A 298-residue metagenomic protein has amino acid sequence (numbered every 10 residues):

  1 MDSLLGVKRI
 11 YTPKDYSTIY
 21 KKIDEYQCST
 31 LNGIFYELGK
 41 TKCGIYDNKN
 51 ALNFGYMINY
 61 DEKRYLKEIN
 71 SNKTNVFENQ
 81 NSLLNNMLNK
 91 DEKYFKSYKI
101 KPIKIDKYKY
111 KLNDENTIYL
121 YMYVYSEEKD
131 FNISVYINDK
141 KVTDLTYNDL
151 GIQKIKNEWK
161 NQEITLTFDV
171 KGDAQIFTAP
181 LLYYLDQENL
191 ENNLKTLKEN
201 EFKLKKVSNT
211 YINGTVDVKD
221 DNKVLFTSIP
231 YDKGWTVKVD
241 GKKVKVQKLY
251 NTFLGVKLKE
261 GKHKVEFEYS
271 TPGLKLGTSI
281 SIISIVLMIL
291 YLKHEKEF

Functional and structural regions predicted by a protein language model:
M1-K99, I105, K129-I133, I137-V142 (+2 more regions): Conserved luminal/periplasmic juxtamembrane motif of membrane-embedded glycan-processing enzymes
L88-F298: Active-site-proximal, structured, solvent-exposed surfaces of multi-pass membrane proteins that position macromolecular
